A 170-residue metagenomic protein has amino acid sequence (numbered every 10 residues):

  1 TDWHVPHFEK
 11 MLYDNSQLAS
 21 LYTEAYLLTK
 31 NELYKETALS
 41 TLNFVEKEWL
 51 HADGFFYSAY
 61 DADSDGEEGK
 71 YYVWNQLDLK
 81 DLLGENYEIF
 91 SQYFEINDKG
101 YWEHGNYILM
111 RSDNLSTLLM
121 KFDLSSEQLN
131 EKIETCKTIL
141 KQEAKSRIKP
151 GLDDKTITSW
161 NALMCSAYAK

Functional and structural regions predicted by a protein language model:
T1-K170: Glycan-recognition and catalytic cores of secretory/periplasmic carbohydrate-active enzymes
